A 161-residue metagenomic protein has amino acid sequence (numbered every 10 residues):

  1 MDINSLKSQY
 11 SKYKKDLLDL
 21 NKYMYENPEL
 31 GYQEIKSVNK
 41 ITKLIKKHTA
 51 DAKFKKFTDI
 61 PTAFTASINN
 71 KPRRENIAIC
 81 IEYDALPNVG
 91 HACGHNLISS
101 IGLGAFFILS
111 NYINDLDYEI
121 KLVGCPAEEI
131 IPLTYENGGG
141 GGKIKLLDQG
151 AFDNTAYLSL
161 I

Functional and structural regions predicted by a protein language model:
D2-K121: Acidic/His- and Gly-rich active-site-bordering loop/insert found across diverse amide/peptide-bond hydrolases
T65, D84-A92, N96-L97, L116-I161: Histidine/acidic-residue-rich, glycine-tolerant segments that coordinate divalent metal ions
